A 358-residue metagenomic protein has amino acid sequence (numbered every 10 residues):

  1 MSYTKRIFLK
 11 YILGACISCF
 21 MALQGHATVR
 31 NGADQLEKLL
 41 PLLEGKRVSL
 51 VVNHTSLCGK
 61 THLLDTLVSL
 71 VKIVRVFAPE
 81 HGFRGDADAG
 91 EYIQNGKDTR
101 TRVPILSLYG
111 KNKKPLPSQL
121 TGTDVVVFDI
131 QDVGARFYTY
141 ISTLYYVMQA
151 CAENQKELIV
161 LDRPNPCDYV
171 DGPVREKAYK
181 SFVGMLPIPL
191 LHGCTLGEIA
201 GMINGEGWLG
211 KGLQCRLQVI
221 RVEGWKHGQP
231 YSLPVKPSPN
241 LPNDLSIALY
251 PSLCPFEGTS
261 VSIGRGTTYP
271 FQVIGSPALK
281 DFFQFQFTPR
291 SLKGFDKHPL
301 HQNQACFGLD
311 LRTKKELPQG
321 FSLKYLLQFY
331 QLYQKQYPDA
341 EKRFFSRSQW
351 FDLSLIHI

Functional and structural regions predicted by a protein language model:
M1-T28: Bacterial Sec-dependent N-terminal signal peptides
V74-H81, L161: Short internal beta-strands
G85-G90, I159-K180: Glycine-rich, charge-decorated loop segments at or immediately adjacent to ligand/cofactor-binding or catalytic sites
Q94-G122, A135: Glycine-rich oxoanion-binding loops at beta->alpha junctions
D132-L144: Glycine/threonine-rich flexible loop motifs
K180-Y250: Conserved anion/nucleotide-ligand pocket segment
D244-F344: Internal helical hairpin/lid segments
I356-I358: Conserved small/polar residues in nucleotide/adenosyl-binding loops
